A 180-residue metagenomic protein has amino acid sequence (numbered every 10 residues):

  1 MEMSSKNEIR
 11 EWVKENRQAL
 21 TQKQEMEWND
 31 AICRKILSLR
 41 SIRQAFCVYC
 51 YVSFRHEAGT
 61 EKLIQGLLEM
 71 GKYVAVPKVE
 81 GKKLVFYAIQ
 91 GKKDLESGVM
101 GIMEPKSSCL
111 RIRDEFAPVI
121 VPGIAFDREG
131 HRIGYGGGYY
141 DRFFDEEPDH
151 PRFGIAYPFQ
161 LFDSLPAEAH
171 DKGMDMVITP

Functional and structural regions predicted by a protein language model:
E2-D114: N-terminal active-site beta-alpha-beta segment that forms phosphate/nucleotide-binding and substrate-recognition loops
V85-P180: Conserved phosphate- and dinucleotide-binding cores of soluble alpha/beta proteins, encompassing both enzyme active
